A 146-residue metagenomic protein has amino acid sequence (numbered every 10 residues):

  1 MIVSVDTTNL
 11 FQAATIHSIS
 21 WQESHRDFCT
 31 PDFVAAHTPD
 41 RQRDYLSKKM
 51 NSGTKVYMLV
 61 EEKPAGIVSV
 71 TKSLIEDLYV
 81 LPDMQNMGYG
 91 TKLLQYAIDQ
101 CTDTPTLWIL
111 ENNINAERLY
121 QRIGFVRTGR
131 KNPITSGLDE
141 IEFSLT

Functional and structural regions predicted by a protein language model:
M1-T15: A short beta-loop-alpha structural element at the N-terminal edge of CoA-dependent acyl/N-acetyltransferase catalytic
S18-Y45: Conserved GNAT-fold acetyl-CoA-binding loop/helix
D40-Y57: A short helix-loop-beta-strand connector motif used in the catalytic cores of GNAT acetyltransferases and, in some
M58, E62-Y79: Conserved beta-strand in the GNAT
L74-Q85, I109-L110: A short, internal acetyl-CoA/4′-phosphopantetheine-binding micro-motif in the GNAT/acyltransferase core
M84, G88-Y96: Conserved acetyl-CoA pyrophosphate-binding loop and the N-cap/start of the following alpha-helix in GNAT-like
T91-K92, N112-G129, T135-I141: Conserved active-site alpha-helix within GNAT-family acetyltransferase domains
Q100-N112: Conserved GNAT acetyl-CoA-binding A-motif
